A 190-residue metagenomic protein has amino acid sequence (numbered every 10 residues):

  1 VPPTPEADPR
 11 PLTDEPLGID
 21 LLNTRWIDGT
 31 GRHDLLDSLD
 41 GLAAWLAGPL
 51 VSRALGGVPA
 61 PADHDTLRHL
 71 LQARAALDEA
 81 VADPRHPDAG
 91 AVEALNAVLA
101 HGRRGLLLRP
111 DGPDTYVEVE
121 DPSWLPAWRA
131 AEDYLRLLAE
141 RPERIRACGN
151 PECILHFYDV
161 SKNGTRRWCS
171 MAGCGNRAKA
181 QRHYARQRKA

Functional and structural regions predicted by a protein language model:
V1-A147, P151-L155: Short helix-coil boundary/hinge micro-motifs
P126-A190: BZIP DNA-binding basic region
